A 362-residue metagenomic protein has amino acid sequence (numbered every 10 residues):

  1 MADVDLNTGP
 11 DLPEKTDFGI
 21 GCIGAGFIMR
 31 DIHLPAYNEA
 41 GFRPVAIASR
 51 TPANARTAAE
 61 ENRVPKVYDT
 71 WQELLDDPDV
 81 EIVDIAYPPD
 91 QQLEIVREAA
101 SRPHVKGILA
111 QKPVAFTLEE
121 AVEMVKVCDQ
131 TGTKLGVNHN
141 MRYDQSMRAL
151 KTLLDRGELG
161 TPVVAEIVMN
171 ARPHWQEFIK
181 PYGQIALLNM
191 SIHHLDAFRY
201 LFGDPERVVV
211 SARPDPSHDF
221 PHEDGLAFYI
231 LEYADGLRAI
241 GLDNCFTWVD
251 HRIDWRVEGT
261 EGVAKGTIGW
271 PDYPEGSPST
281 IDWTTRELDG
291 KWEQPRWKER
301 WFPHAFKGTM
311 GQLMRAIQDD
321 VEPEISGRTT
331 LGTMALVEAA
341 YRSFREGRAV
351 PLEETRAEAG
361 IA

Functional and structural regions predicted by a protein language model:
M1-T16, I82-D84, Q312-A362: C-terminal helix-rich "cap/oligomerization" subdomain common to oxidoreductases
A2-L6, N189-E275, A305-E322, E338-A339 (+1 more regions): Contiguous beta-strand/loop segments that form the cofactor/metal-binding neighborhood of enzyme cores
A2-N62: N-terminal Rossmann-like dinucleotide-binding module
I28, R50, K298-G311: Active-site loop of classical SDR/Rossmann-like NAD(P)-dependent oxidoreductases, centered on the catalytic Tyr-X3-Lys
M29, Y68, I108-A110, L135-V137 (+3 more regions): Hydrophobic residues in well-ordered beta-strands that form the structural core
F42-A46, E81-V83, I185: Short active-site oxyanion
N62-V127: Beta-loop-alpha module in the N-terminal Rossmann-like domain of NAD(P)-dependent dehydrogenases, especially those
K134, M141-F220, G347: Predominantly a Rossmann-like dinucleotide-binding segment in NAD(P)-dependent oxidoreductases
